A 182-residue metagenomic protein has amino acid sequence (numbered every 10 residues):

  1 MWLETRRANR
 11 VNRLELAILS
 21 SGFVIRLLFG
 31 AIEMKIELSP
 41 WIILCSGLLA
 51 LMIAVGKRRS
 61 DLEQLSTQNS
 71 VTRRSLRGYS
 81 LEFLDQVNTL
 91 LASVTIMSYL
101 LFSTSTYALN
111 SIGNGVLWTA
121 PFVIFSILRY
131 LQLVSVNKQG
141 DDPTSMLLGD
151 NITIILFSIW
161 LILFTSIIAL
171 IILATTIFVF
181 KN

Functional and structural regions predicted by a protein language model:
R6-V11, V24-N182: C-terminal membrane-associated helical module and adjoining short loops/tails
L14: Catalytic beta-strand/loop signature of glycosyltransferases that borders the donor
A17-L19: A mobile, often basic/glycine-rich helix-loop segment that functions as the active-site lid/recognition loop
